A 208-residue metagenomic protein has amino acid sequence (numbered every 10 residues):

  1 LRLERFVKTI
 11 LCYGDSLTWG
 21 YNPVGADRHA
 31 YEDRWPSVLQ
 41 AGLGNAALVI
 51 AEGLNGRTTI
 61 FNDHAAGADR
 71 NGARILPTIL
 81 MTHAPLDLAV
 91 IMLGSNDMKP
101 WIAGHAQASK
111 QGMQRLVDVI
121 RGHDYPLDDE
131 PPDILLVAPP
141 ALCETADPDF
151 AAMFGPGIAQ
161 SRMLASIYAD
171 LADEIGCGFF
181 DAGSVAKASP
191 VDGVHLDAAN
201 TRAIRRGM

Functional and structural regions predicted by a protein language model:
R2-L54, I60, A65, T78-T82 (+1 more regions): Serine-esterase "nucleophile elbow" of acetyl-processing enzymes
E4-F6, N45, D69-G207: Alpha-helical cap/lid subdomain in secreted, periplasmic, or secretory-pathway luminal O-acyl-processing enzymes
G56-T58, A188-S189: Short secondary-structure capping/turn micro-motifs that flank functional sites
